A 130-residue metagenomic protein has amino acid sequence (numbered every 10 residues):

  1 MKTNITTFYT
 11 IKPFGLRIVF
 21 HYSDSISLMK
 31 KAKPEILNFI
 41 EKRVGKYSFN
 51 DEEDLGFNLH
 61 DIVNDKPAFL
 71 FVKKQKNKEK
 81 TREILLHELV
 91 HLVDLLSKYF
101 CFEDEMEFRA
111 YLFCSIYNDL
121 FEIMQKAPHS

Functional and structural regions predicted by a protein language model:
M1-D51: Non-catalytic terminal regions of proteins
K30-A32, I84, C101-F102, Q125: Generic alpha-helix signal with a bias toward terminal, lower-confidence helices and secondary-structure junctions
E35-E79, L95: Active-site scaffold of zinc-dependent metalloenzymes
K80, I84, E105-F108: Short, well-structured alpha-helical interface segments that form or flank functional binding sites
E83-L95: Active-site recognition of the HExxH zinc-binding catalytic motif
L95-C101: Short helix/strand-bridging catalytic loops that position acidic/His residues to coordinate divalent metals and engage
E103-S130: Post-HExxH zinc-binding segment in Zn-dependent metallohydrolases
